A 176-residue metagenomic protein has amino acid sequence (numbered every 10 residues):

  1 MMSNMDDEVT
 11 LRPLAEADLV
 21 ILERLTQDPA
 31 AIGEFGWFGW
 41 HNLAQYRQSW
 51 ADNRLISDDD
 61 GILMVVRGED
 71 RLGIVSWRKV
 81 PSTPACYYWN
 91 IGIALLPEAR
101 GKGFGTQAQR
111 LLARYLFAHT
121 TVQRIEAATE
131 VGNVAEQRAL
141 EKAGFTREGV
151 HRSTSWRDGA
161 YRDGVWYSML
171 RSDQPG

Functional and structural regions predicted by a protein language model:
M1-P29, I62-G176: Acyl-donor (CoA/ACP) binding surface of acyl/acetyltransferases
A30-A51: Conserved GNAT-fold acetyl-CoA-binding loop/helix
A51-M64: A short helix-loop-beta-strand connector motif used in the catalytic cores of GNAT acetyltransferases and, in some
